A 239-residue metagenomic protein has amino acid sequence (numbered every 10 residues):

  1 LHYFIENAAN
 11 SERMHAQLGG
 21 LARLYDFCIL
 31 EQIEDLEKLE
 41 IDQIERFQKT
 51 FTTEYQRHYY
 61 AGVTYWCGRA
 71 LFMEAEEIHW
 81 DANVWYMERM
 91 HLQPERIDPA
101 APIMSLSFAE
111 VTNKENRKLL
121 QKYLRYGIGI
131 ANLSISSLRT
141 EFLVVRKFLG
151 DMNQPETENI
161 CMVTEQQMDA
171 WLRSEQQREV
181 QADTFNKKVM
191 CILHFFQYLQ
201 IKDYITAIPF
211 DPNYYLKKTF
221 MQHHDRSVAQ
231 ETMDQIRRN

Functional and structural regions predicted by a protein language model:
L1-N239: Charge-rich, intrinsically disordered N-terminal extensions that act as flexible nucleic-acid engagement or regulatory
